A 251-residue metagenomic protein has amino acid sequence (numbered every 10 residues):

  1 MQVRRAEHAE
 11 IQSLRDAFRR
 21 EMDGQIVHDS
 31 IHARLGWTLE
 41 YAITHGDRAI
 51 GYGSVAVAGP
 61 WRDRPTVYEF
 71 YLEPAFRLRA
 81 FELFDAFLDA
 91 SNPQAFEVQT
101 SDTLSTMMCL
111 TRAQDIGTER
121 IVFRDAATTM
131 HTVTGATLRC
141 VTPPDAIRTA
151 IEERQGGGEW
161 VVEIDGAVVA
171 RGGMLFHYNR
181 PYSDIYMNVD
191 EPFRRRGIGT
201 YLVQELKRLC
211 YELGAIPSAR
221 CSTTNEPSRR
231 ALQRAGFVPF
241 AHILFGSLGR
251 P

Functional and structural regions predicted by a protein language model:
M1-V27, G117-E159, D165: Short amphipathic alpha-helix that is part of the acyltransferase structural core
I26-L88, G172-S183, N188-E191: Conserved donor-binding loop and adjoining core beta-sheet/short helix segment in diverse acyl/aminoacyl transferases
H45-R62, T132-V133, C140-P144, T149-P181: Acetyl-CoA-dependent GNAT
V57-P65, E69-G135, G246-L248: Acyl-donor-binding surface of acyltransferase catalytic domains
F76-D89, R195-C210, R229-R234: Conserved acetyl-CoA-binding loop-helix of GNAT-fold acetyltransferases
S91-S101, C210-C221: Conserved GNAT acetyl-CoA-binding A-motif
M108-C109, L232, F237: Conserved active-site tyrosine of GNAT-family acetyltransferases
V169, G173-S218: Glycine/small-residue-rich hydrophobic helix-like segments
